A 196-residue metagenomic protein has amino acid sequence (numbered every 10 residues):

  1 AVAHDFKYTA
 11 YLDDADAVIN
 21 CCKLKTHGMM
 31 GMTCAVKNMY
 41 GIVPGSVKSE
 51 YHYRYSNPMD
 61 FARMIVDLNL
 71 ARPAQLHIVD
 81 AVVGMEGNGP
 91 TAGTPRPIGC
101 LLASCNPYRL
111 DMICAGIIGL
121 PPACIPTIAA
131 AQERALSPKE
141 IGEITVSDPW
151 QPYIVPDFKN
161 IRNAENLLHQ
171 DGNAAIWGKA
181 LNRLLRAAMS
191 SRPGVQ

Functional and structural regions predicted by a protein language model:
A1-Q196: Extended, low-polarity segments enriched in aliphatic/aromatic residues
